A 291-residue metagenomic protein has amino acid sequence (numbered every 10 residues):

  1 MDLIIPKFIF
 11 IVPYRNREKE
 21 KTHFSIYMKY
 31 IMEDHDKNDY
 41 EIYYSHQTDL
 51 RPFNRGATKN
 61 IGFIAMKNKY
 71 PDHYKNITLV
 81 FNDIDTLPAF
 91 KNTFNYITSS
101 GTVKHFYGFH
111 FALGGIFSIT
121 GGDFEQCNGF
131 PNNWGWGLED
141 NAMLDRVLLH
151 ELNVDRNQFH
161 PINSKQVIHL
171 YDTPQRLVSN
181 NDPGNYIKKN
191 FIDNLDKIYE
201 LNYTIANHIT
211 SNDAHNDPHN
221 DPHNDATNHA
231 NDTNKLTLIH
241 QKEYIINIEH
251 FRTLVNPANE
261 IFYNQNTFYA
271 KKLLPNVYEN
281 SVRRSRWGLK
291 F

Functional and structural regions predicted by a protein language model:
I9-R17: A conserved hydrophobic helix/loop-capping motif in glycosyltransferases and polysaccharide synthases
R17-M32: Short, well-formed alpha-helical segments that are part of the catalytic scaffolds of diverse glycosyltransferases
T22, D34-N76: Active-site-proximal specificity loops/subdomain of glycosyltransferases
F24, N141-D217, D221-F291: C-terminal catalytic/acceptor-binding lobe
P71-A89: Short beta-strand-to-loop acidic/aromatic patch adjacent to the donor-nucleotide binding site
P88-F111: Conserved donor-nucleotide/metal-binding helix-loop-beta segment in metal-dependent transferases, i.e., the alpha-helix
V103-I119, Q126, G135: A recurrent flexible, glycine/aromatic-enriched loop bordering the glycosyltransferase active site that acts as
I119-G137, R146-N157: Aromatic-glycine-rich donor-binding/catalytic loop that engages nucleotide-sugar donors across glycosyltransferases
